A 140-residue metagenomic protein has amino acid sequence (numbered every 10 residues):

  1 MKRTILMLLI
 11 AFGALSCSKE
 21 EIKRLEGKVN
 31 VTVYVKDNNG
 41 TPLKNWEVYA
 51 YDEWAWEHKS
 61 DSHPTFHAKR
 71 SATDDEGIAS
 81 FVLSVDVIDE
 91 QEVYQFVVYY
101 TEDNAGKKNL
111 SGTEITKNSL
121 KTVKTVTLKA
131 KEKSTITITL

Functional and structural regions predicted by a protein language model:
M1-C17: Sec-dependent bacterial lipoprotein signal peptides
C17-T41, T125-L140: Beta-strand-rich domain onsets/edges
E20-I22, A68-A72, S84, V123-T127: Beta-strand-rich interaction surfaces with strong enrichment in secreted/lumenal proteins
N30, N45-E47, V93: Exposed beta-strand and adjacent loop surfaces of beta-rich binding modules that mediate intermolecular recognition
N39-P64: Short, ordered, surface-exposed loop/turn motifs in non-cytosolic proteins
S60-L83: Short, acidic Ser/Thr/Gly-rich low-complexity loop/linker segments typical of extracellular and cell-surface proteins
I78-Y94: Short Pro-Gly-centered beta-turn/loop motif in secreted/extracellular proteins
Y99-K133: Structured interaction patches on ligand/partner-binding surfaces of diverse proteins
